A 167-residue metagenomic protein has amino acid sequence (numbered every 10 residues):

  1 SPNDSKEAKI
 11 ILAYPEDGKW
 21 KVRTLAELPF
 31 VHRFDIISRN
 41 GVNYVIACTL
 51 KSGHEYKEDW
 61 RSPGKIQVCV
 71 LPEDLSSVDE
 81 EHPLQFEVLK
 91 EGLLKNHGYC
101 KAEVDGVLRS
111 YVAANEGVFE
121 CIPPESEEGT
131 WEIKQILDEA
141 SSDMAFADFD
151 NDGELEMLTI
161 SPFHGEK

Functional and structural regions predicted by a protein language model:
S1-K167: Beta-propeller-forming repeat regions
